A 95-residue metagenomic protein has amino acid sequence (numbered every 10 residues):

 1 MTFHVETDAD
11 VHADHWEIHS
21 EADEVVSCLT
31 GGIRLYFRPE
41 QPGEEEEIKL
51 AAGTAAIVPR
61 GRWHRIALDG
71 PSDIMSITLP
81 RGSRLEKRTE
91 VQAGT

Functional and structural regions predicted by a protein language model:
M1-E17, A22: A short glycine-rich, His/Asp/Glu-containing loop-to-beta-strand
T2-V5, V25, E47, A55-I57 (+1 more regions): Conserved hydrophobic/aromatic beta-strand scaffold that supports enzyme active sites
T7-H12, T30-R34, Q41, P80-R84: Short, charged/polar surface micro-motifs in flexible loops or helix N-caps
D10, R65-T95: Double-stranded beta-helix
E17-I18, D23-C28, I48, A56 (+1 more regions): His/acidic/aromatic-lined binding-pocket segments of jelly-roll/cupin-type domains and related regulatory beta-sandwich
S20-L35, P39, I77: Short, conserved beta-strand element in jelly-roll/cupin
E21, R62, G70: A generic "binding-loop/recognition-motif" signal
P39-R60: Short acidic-glycine-tyrosine-enriched beta hairpin
